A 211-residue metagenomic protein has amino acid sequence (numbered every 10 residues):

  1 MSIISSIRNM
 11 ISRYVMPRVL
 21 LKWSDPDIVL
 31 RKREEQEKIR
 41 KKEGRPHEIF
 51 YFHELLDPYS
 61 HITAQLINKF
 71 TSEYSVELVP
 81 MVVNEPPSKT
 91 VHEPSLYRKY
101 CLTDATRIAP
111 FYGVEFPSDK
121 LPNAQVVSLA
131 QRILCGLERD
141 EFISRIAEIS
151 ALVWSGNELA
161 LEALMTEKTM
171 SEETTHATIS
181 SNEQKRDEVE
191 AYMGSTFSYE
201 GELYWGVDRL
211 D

Functional and structural regions predicted by a protein language model:
S5-I7, M16-L30, T63-F70, S144 (+1 more regions): C-terminal cap of thioredoxin/glutaredoxin-like
R31-R40: A short, compositionally biased domain-edge/stem linker segment
R40-E43, K69-F70: Short secondary-structure boundary/capping segments within folded domains
E43-Y59: Short active-site neighborhood of thiol/selenol oxidoreductases, capturing the structured segment around
P46-E48, S75, G194: A general structural motif
E54-L56, L121-A124, K168, T174-H176: Conserved strand-turn element in the central/C-terminal portion of the radical SAM core barrel that lines
L55, H61-V153: Structural alpha/beta surface segment adjacent to cysteine/selenocysteine redox centers across thiol/disulfide enzymes
